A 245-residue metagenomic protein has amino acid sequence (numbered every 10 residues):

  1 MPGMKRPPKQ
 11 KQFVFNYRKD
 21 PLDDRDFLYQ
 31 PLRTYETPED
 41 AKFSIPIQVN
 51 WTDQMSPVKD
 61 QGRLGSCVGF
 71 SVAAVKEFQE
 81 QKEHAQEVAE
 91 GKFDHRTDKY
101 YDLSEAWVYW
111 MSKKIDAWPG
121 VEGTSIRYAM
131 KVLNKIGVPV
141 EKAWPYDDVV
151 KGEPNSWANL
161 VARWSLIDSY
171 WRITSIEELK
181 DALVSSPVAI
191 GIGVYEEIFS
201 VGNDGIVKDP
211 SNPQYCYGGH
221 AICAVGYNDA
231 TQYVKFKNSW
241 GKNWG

Functional and structural regions predicted by a protein language model:
M1-L103, P119-E141: Structured alpha-helical subdomains that flank or immediately precede key functional sites
M1-Q12, I45-I47, A73-E77, W107-N243: Predominantly the structural core of cysteine protease catalytic domains
T37, W244-G245: Low-complexity Ser/Thr/Gly/Asn-rich repetitive segments
